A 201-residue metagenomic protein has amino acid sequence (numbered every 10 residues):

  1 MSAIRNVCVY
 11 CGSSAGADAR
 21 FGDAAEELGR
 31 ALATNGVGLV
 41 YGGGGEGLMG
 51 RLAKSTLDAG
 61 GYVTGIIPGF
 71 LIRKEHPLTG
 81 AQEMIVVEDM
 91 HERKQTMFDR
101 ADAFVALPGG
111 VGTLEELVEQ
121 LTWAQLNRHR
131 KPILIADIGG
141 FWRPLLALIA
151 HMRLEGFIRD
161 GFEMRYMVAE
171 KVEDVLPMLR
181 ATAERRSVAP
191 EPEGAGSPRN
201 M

Functional and structural regions predicted by a protein language model:
M1-R100, I138-M178, T182-M201: A cross-family phosphate/adenosyl-ligand binding-site feature
L57, W123-K131, F157-R159: Arginine/glycine-rich "motif VI" loop of SF2 helicases in the C-terminal RecA-like domain
R93-N127, L134, R185-E193: Active-site/ligand-binding-proximal alpha/beta "capping" segment
L107, R128-K131, G139-P144: Glycine-rich phosphate/nucleotide-binding loop
L107-P108, P132-A136, E163-Y166: Flexible, glycine/proline-enriched loop segments at strand-loop-helix junctions that form or flank small-ligand binding
